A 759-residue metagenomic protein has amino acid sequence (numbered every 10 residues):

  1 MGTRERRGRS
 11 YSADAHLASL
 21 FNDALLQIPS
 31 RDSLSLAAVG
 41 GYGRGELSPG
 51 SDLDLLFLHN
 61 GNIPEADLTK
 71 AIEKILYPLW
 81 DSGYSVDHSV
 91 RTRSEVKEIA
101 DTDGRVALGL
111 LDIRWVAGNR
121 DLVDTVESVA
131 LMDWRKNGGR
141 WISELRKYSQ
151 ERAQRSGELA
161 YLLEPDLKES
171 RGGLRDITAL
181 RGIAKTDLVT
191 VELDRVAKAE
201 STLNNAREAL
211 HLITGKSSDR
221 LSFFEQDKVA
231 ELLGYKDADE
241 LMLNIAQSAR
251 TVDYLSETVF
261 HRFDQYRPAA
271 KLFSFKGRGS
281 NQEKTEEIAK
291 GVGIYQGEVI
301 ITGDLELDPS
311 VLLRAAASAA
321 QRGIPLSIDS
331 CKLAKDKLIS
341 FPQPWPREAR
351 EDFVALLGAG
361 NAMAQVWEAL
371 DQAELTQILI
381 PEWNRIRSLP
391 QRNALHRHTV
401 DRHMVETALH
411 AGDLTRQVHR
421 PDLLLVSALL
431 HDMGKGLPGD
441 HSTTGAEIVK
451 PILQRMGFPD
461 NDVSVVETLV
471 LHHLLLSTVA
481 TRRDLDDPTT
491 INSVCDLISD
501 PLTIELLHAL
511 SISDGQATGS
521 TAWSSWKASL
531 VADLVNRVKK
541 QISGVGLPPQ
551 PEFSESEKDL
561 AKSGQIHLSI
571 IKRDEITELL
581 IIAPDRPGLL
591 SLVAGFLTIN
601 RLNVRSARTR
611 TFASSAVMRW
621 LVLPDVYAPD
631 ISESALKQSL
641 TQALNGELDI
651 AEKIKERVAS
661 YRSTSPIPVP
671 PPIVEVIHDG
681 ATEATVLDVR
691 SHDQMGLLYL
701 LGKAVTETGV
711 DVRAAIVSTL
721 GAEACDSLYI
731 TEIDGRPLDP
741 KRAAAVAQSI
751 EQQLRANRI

Functional and structural regions predicted by a protein language model:
M1-A38, G45-L47, S51-A394: Non-catalytic interface/linker regions that flank or bridge core catalytic/transmembrane domains
A15-P29, S33-A37, L180-V191, L395-V426 (+1 more regions): Alpha-helical phosphate/pyrophosphate-handling elements in metalloenzyme active cores
L36, G45-S48, D166-E169, I177 (+10 more regions): Replace "in large, NTP-powered and nucleic-acid-processing enzymes" with "in large, NTP-powered factors and other
E46-A71, E231, T399, R416-K540: Divalent metal-dependent catalytic cores for phosphoryl transfer on phosphate-bearing substrates
E65, L131-G139, L163, L167-G172 (+21 more regions): Hydrophobic alpha-helical scaffolding
Y84-H88, K97-E98, I339-L357, L453 (+4 more regions): Conserved catalytic alpha/beta cores of large enzymes that bind or transform nucleotide phosphates and polynucleotides
E200-L203, K228-E231, Y235-D239, L243-E298 (+2 more regions): Regulatory modules associated with amino-acid/nitrogen control
